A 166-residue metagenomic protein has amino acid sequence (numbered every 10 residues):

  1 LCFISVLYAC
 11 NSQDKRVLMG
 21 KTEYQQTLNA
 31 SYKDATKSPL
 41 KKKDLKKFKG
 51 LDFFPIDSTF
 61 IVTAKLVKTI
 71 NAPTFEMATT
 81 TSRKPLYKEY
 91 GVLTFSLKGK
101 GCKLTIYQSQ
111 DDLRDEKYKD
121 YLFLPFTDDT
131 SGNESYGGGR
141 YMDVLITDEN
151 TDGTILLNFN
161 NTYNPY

Functional and structural regions predicted by a protein language model:
L1-I4: Sec-dependent signal peptide recognition, specifically the positively charged N-region followed immediately by
V6-A9: C-terminal motif of bacterial Sec signal peptides marking the signal peptidase cleavage site
N11-Q13: Bacterial signal peptide processing site
R16-K21, F53-P55: N-terminal helix-cap/turn-to-beta initiation motif at the start of protein domains
Q25-S96: N-terminal secretory signal peptides
F54, T63-K65, S96-K98, T105-Y107 (+3 more regions): A structural detector for beta-sheet-dominated domains
P73-G137: Mid-length scaffold segments of soluble, non-membrane domains
F123-P165: Acidic, glycine-rich flexible loop segments
